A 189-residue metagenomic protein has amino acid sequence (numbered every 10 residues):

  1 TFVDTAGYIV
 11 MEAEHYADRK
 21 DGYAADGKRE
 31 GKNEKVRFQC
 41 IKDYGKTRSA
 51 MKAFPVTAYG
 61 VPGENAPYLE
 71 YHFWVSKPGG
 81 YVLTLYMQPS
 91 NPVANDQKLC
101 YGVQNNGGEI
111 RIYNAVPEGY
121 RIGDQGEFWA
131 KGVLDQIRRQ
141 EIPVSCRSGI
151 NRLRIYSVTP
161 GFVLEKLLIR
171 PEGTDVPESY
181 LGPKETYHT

Functional and structural regions predicted by a protein language model:
T1-T189: Extracytoplasmic
